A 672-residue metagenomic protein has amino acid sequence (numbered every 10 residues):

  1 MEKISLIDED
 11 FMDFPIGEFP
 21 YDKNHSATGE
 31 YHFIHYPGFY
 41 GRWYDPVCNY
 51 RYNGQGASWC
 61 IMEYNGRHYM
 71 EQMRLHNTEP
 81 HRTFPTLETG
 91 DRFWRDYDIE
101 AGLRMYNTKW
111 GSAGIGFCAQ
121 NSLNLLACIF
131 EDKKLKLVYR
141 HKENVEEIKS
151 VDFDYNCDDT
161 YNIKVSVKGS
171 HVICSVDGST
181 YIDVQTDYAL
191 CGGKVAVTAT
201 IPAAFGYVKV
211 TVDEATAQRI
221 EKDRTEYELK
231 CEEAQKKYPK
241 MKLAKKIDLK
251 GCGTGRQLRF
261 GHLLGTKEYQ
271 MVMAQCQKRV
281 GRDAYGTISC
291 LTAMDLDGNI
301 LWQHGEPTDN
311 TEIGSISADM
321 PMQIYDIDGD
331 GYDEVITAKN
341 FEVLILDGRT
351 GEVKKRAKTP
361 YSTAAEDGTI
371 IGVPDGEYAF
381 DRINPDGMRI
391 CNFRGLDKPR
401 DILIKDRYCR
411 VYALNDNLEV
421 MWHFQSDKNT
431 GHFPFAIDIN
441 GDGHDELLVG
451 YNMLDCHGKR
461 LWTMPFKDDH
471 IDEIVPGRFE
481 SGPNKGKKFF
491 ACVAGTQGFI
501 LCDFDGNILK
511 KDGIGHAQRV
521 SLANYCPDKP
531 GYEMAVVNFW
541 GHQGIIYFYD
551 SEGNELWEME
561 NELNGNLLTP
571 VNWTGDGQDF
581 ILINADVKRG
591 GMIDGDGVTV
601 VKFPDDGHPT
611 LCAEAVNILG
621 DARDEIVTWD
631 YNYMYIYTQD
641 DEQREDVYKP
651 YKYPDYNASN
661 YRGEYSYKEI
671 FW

Functional and structural regions predicted by a protein language model:
M1-N53, E63, R67, I148-V151 (+3 more regions): Beta-propeller-forming repeat regions
F11, I99-A101, D159-K168, V172-C174: Short tryptophan-centered beta-strand motifs in secreted/extracellular beta-sheet-rich domains of glycan-recognition
N65-H141: Secretory/extracellular carbohydrate-interaction modules and structurally similar beta-sandwich "look-alikes"
P85-D91, K149-Y155, V195: Beta-strand-rich interaction surfaces with strong enrichment in secreted/lumenal proteins
H141-N162: Short, aromatic/His-centered strand-loop micro-motif at the edge of beta-sheets
S175-V195: Short, solvent-exposed beta-strand-to-loop segments that form ligand-recognition rims of beta-rich domains
A199-Y207: Extracellular carbohydrate recognition
